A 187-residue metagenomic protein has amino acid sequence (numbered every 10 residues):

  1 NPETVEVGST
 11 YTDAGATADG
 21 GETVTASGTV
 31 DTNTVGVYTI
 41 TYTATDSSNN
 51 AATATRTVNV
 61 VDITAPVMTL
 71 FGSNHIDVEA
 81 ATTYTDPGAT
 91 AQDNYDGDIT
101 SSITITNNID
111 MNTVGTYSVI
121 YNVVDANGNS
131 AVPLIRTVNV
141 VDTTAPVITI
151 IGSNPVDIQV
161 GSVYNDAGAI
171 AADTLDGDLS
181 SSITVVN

Functional and structural regions predicted by a protein language model:
N1-A18, T64-Y95, T144-D176: Solvent-exposed, low-complexity, repeat-rich "mucin-like" stalks and linkers
E3, D19-V60, N74-I76, N94-V138 (+2 more regions): Serine/threonine-rich, repeat-prone extracellular segments and beta-strand-based repeat modules of secreted/surface
V141: Short edge-strand/loop segments of extracellular domains
